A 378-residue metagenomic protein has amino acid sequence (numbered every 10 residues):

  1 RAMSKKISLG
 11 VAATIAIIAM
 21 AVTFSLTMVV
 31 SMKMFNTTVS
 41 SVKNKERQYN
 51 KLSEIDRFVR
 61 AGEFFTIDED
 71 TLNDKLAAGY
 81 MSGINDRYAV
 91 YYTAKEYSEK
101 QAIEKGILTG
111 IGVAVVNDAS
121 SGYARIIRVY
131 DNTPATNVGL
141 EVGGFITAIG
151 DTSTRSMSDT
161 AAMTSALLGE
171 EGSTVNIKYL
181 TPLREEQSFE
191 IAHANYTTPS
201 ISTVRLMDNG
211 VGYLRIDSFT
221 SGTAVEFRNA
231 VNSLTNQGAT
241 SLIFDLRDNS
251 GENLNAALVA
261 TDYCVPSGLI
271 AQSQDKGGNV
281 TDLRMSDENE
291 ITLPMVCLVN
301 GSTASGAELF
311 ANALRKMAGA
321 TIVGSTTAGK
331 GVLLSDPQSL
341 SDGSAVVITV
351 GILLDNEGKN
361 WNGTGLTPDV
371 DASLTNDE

Functional and structural regions predicted by a protein language model:
A2-V90, A114, D118-G122, T133: Terminal targeting/pro-maturation regions of precursor/exported proteins
T38-N44, V59-D68, Q101, D131-P134 (+9 more regions): Second-shell loop/turn segments in exported
N50, L72-K75, G106-G112, A119-A124 (+12 more regions): Extracytoplasmic
I55, L76, Y80, V113 (+8 more regions): Terminal peptide-recognition signature
R60-R125, T174-V175, T181-I191, T198-I201: Extended, small/polar residue-biased N-terminal targeting/export presequences and adjacent propeptide/linker tracts
A135-D159, L242-D245, I322-V323, G358: Conserved PDZ fold ligand-binding element
G150-T240, D262, N362-E378: C-terminal, low-ordered peptide segments at domain boundaries
F189, T197-I201, S250-S302, G331-L340 (+3 more regions): Gly/Ser/Thr-rich loop/hinge elements
